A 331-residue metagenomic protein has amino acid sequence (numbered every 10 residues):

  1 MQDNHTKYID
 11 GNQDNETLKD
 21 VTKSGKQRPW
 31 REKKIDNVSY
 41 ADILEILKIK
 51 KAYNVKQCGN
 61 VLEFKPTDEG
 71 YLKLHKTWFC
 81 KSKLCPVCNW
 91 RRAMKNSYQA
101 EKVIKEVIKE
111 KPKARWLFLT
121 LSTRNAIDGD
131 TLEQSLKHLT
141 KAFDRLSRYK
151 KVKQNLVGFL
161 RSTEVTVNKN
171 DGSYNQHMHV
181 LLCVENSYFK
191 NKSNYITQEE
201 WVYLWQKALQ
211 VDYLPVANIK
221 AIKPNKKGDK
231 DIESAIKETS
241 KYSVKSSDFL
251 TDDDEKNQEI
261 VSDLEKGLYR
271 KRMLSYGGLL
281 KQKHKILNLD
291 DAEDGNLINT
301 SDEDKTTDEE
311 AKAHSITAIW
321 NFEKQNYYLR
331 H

Functional and structural regions predicted by a protein language model:
M1-Y174, V184-H331: Right-hand nucleic-acid polymerase module
V180: Cys/His-coordinated zinc-finger cores
